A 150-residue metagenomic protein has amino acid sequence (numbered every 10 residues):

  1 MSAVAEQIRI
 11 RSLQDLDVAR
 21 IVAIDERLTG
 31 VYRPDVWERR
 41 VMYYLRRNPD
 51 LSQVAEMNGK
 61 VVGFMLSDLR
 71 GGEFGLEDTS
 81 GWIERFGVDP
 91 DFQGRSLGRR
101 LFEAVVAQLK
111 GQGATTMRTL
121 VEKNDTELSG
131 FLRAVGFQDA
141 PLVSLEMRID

Functional and structural regions predicted by a protein language model:
M1-Q7: Short, low-complexity, intrinsically disordered N-terminal peptides in bacterial proteins
I8, S12-L16, R20-D78, E84 (+4 more regions): Acetyl-CoA-dependent GNAT
M42-Y43, V106, S129: Solvent-exposed, non-membrane alpha-helical residues enriched in polar/charged side chains
G71, F92, K123: Flexible, active-site-proximal loop/turn residues at the rims of small-molecule/cofactor binding pockets and catalytic
V88, G94-A107, A134: Conserved acetyl-CoA-binding loop-helix of GNAT-fold acetyltransferases
R99, G111, K123-P141: Conserved active-site alpha-helix within GNAT-family acetyltransferase domains
L109-V121: Conserved GNAT acetyl-CoA-binding A-motif
L145: Minor-groove-contacting beta-hairpin "wing" of winged helix-turn-helix DNA-binding domains
